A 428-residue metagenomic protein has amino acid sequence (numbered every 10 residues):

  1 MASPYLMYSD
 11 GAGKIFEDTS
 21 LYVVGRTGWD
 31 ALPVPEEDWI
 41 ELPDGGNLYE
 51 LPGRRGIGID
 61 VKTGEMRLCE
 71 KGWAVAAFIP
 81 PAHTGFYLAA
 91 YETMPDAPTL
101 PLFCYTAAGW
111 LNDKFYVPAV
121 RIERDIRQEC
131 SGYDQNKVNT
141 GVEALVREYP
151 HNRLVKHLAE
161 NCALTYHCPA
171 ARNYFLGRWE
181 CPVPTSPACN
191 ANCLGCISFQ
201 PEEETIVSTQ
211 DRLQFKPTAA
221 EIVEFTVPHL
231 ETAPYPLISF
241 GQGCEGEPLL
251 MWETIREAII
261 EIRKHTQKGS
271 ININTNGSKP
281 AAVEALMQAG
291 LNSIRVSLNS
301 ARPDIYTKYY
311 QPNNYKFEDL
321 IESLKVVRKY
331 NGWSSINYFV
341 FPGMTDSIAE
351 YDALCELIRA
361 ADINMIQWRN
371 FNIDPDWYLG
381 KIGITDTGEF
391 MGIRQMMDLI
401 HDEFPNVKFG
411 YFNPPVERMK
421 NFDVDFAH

Functional and structural regions predicted by a protein language model:
M1-N152, D352-H428: Auxiliary Fe-S-binding modules of radical SAM enzymes
T140-A144, E148, R153-C168, I197-E221 (+1 more regions): Short, flexible helix-coil linker/hinge segments at the edges of structured domains or between repeats
Y166-P201, L237-F240: N-terminal pre-triad scaffold of radical SAM enzymes
E180, P184, Q200-E257, R263-A282 (+2 more regions): Core AdoMet radical
G243-E245, N276-S278, N299-A301, F339-F341 (+2 more regions): Active-site beta-loop-alpha junctions enriched in small/polar residues
W252-Q267, E318-G332, D386-F409: Alpha-helix-loop-beta-strand connector modules within alpha/beta enzyme cores
A281-Q288, G343-A360, M419-N421: Catalytic cores of alpha/beta
Q311-N313, S323-E350: Conserved strand-turn element in the central/C-terminal portion of the radical SAM core barrel that lines
